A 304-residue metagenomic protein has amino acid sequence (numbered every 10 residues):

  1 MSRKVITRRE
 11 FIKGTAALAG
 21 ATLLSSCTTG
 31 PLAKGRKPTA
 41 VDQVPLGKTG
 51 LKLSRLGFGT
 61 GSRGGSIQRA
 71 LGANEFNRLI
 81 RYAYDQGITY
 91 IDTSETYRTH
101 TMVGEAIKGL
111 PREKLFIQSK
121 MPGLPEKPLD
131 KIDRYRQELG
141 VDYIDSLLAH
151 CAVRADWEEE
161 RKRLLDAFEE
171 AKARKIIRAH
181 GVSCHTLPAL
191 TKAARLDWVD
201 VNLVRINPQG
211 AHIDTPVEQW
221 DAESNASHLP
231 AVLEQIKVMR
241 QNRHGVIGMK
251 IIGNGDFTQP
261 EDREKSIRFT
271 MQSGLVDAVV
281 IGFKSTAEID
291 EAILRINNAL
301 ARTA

Functional and structural regions predicted by a protein language model:
M1-A19: N-terminal secretory signal peptides and thylakoid transit peptides that target proteins across membranes
S26-T60, R69: C-terminal segment of N-terminal export signals and the immediately downstream linker at the start of the mature
L46, F58, I91, I117 (+4 more regions): Conserved, mostly hydrophobic/aromatic
K48-G50, G104-R112, R136-D142, A194-D197 (+1 more regions): Acidic (Asp/Glu)-rich catalytic clusters
S62-A73, S119-E126, F257-Q259: Active-site mouth loops of central-metabolism enzymes
A70-Y82, E126-E138, T186-T191, D262-F269: Short, acidic/polar
G123, C151-A304: Beta/alpha (TIM)-barrel catalytic core signal, keyed to glycine-rich beta->alpha loops juxtaposed to Asp/Glu that bind
L139-A155: Active-site groove signature of glycoside hydrolases
